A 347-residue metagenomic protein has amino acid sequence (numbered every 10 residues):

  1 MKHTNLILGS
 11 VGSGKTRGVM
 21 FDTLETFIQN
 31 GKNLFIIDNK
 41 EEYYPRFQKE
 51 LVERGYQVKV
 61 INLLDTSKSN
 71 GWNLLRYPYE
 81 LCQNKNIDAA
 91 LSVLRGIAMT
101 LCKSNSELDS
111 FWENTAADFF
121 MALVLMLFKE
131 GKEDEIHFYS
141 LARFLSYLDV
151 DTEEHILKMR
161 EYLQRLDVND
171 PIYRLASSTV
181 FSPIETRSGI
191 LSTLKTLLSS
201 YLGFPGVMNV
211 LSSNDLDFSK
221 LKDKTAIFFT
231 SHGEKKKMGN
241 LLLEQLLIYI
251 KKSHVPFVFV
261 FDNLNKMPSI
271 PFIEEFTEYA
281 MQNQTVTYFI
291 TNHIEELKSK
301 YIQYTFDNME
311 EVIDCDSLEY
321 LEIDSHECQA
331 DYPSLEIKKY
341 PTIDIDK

Functional and structural regions predicted by a protein language model:
K2-T285, K300, E322, C328-S334 (+2 more regions): P-loop NTPase motor domains
N39, I290-E296: Conserved H-loop
H232, N292-H293, D316-S317: Active-site-proximal beta-strand/loop segments in catalytic clefts of secreted hydrolases
A280, I294-L297, T305-F306: Active/binding-pocket-proximal capping segment
E296, E319-Y320: Solvent-exposed loop/turn segments at secondary-structure junctions within structured extracellular/periplasmic domains
L297, D307-V312, I345-D346: Short, intrinsically disordered, charge-balanced linker/junction segments flanking boundaries in proteins
I302-E319: A short helix-turn-beta junction within AAA+ P-loop NTPase domains corresponding to the substrate/partner-engaging
